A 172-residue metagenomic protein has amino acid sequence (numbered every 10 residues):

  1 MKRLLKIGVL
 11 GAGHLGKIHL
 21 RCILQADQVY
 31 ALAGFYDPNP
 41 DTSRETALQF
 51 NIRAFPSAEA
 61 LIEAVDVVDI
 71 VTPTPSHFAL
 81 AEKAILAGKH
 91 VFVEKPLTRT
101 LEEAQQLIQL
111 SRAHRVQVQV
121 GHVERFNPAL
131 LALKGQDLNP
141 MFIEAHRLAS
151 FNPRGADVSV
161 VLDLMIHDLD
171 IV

Functional and structural regions predicted by a protein language model:
M1-Q49, V172: N-terminal Rossmann-like dinucleotide-binding module
H19, F50-I108: Beta-loop-alpha module in the N-terminal Rossmann-like domain of NAD(P)-dependent dehydrogenases, especially those
C22, A26, T46-Q49, K83-A87 (+2 more regions): Alpha-helical structural signal in soluble globular domains
Y30, K89, V116-Q117: Short, well-ordered coil/turn segments that N-cap beta-strands
A33, D66, M141: Conserved acidic residues
T98-G155, D168: A contiguous active-site-proximal alpha/beta segment in oxidoreductase catalytic domains
G155-L162: Glycine-rich "substrate-gating" loop/helix at the edge of Rossmann-like oxidoreductase active sites
